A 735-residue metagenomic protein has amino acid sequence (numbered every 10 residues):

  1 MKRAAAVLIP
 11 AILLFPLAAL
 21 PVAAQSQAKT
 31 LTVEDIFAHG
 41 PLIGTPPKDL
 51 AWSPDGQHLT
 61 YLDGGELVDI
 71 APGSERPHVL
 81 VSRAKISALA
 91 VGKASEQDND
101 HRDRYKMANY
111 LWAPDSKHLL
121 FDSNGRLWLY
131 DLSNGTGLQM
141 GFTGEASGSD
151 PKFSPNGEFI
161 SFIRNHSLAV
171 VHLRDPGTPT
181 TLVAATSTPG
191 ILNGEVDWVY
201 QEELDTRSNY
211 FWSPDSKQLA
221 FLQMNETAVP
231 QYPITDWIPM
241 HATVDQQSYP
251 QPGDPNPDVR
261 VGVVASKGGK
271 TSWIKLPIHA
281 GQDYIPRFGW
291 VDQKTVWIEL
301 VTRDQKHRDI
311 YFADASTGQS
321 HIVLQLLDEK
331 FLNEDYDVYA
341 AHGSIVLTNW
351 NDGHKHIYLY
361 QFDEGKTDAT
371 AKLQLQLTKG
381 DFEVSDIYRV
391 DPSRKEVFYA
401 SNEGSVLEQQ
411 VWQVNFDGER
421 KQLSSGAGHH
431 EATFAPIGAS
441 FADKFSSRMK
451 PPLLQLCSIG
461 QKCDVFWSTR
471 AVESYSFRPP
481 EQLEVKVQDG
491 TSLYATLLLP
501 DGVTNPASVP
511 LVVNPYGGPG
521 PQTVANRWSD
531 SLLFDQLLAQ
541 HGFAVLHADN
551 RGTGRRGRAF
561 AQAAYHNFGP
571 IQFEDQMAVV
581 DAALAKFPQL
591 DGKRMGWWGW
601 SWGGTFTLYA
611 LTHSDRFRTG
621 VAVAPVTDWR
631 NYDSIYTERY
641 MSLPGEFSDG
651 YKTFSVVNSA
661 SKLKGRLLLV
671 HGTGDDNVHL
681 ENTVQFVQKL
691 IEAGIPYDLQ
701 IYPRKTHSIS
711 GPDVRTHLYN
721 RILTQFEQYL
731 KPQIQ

Functional and structural regions predicted by a protein language model:
M1-L13: Bacterial N-terminal signal peptides that target proteins for export
A5, I234, V384-S385, D549 (+1 more regions): N-proximal short alpha-helices
A5-A6, A24, L718, T724: Sequence-pattern detector for short linear motifs and compositional/periodic biases rather than a specific fold
A6, A38-P41, V656, K731: Generic surface-pattern signal
L8-I9, A19, I36, G557 (+2 more regions): A periodicity- and composition-biased signal for non-globular, repetitive helical segments
I9, P16, P21-S440, R448-K450 (+1 more regions): Beta-propeller folds
I12-L14, A18-A19, V503, T523: Juxtamembrane/membrane-water interface recognition
P230-Q231, R287-G289, E299-V301, H429-Q735: Serine-hydrolase catalytic core recognition
